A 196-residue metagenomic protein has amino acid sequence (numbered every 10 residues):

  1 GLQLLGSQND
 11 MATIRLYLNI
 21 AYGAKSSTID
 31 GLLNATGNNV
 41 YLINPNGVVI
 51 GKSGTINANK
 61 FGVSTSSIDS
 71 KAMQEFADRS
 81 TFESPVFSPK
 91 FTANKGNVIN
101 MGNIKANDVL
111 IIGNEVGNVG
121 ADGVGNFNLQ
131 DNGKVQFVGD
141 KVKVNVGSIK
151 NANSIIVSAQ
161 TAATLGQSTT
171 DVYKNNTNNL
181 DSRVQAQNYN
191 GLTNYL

Functional and structural regions predicted by a protein language model:
G1-L196: Extracellular and secretory-pathway beta-repeat/beta-biased strand scaffolds
